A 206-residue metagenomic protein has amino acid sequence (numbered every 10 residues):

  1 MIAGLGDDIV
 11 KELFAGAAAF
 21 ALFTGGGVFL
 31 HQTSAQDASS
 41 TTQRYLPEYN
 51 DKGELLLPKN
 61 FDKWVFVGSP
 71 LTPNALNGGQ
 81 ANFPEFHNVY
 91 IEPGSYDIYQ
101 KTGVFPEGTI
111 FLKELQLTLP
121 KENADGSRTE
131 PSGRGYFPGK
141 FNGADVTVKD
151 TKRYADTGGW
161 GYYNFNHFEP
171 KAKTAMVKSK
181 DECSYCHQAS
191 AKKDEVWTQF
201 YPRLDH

Functional and structural regions predicted by a protein language model:
M1-I9: Short, Lys/Arg-enriched N-terminal segments with co-localized hydrophobic residues within the first ~10-30 amino acids
A3-G4, P70-A75, D194: Short amphipathic alpha-helical segments with coiled-coil-like heptad repeat character
E12-L13: N-terminal, signal-peptide-adjacent pro-regions of secreted proteins that encode processing/targeting information
G16-G27: Bacterial N-terminal signal peptides
G27-D37: Signal peptide processing junction and immediate N-terminal pro/mature segment of secreted/exported proteins
D37-T41, P47-N50, L57-V65, T102 (+1 more regions): Sequence context surrounding c-type heme c attachment/ligation sites in exported
T41, P47, D51-K101: A domain-level signal for the mature, folded cores of soluble proteins
